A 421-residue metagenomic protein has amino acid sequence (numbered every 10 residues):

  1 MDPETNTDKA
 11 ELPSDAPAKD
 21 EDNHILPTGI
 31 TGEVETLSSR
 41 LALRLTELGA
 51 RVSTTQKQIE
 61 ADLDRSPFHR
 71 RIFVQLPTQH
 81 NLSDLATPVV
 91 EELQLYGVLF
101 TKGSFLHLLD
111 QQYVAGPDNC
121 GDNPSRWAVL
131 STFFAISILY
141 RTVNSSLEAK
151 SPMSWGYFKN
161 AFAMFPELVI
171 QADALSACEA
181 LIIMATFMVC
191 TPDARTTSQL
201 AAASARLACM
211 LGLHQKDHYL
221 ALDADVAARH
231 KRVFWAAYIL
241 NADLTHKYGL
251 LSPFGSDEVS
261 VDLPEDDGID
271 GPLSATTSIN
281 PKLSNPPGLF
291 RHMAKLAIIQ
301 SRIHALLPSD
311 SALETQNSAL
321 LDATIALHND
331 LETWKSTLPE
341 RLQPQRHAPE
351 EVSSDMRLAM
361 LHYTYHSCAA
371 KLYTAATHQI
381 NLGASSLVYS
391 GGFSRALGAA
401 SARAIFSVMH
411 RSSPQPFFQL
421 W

Functional and structural regions predicted by a protein language model:
M1-G97, C120-F134, E148: Intrinsic, low-complexity transcriptional activation domains
P67-D84, E92-Y96, Q111-T132, L139 (+3 more regions): Extended, leucine-rich alpha-helical cores of fungal transcription factors
F105, F254, V259-L263, L342: Short clusters of hydrophobic/aromatic residues that line enzyme substrate/ligand-binding pockets
S260-P272: Mobile, glycine-enriched helix-loop/loop "lid" segments at the mouths of ligand-binding/catalytic clefts that gate
K335-L342: Short secondary-structure junctions
